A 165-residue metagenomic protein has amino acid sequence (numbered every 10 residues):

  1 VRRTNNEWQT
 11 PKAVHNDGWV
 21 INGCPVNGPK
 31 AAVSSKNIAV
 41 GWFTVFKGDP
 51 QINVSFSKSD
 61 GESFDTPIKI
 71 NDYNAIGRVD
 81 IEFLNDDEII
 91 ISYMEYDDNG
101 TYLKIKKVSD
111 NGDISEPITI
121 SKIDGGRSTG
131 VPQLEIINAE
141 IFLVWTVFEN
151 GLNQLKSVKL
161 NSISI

Functional and structural regions predicted by a protein language model:
V1-I165: Extracellular, repeat-based ectodomains that mediate carbohydrate processing or recognition
